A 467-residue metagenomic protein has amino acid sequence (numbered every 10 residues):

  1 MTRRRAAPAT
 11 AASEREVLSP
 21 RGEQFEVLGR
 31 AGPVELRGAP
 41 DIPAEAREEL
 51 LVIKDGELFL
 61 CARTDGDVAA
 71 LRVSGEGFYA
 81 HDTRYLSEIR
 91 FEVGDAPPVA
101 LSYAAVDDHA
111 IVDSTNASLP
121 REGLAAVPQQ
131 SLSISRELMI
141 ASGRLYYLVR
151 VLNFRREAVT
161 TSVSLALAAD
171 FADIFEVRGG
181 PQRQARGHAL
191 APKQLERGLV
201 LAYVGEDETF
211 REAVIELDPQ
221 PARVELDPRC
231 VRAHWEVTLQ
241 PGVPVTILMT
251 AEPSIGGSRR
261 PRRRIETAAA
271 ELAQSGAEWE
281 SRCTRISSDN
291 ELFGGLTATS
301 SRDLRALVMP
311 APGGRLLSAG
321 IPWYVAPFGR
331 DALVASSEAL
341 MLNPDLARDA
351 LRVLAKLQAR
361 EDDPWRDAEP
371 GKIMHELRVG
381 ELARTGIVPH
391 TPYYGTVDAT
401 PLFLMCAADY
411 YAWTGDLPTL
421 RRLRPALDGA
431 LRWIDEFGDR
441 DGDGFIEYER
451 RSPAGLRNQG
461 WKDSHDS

Functional and structural regions predicted by a protein language model:
M1-S301, R305-A306, P310, G314-R315 (+6 more regions): Terminal accessory carbohydrate-recognition/targeting modules of carbohydrate-active enzymes
A11-S13, G395, G460-D463: Exposed, low-complexity/repetitive linear segments and helix-based recognition motifs, biased toward charged/polar
R262, S318, L417-R421: Short, surface-exposed loop/turn segments at secondary-structure junctions
V325-R457: Aromatic-rich carbohydrate-recognition surfaces in CAZymes
G455, G460-S467: A short, charged helix-loop
